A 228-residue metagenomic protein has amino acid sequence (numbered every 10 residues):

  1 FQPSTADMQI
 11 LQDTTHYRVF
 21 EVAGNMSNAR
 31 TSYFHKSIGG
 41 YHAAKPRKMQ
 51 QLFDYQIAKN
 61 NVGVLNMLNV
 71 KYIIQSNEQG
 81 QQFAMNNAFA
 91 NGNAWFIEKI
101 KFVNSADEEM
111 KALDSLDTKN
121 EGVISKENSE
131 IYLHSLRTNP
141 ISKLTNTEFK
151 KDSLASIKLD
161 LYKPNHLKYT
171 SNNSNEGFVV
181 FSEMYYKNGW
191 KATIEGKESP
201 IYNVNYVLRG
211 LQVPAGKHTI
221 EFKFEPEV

Functional and structural regions predicted by a protein language model:
F1-K151, S174: Extracytoplasmic
K71, G80, N128-V228: Active-site-proximal, structured, solvent-exposed surfaces of multi-pass membrane proteins that position macromolecular
